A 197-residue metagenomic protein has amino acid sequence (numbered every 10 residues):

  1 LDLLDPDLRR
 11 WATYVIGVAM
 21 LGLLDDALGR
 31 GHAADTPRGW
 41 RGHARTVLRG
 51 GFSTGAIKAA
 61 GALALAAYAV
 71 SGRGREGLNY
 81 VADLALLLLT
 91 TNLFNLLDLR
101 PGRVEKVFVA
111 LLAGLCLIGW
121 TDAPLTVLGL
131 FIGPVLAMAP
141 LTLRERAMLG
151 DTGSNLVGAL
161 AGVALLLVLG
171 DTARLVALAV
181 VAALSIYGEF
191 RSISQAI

Functional and structural regions predicted by a protein language model:
L1-Q195: "…together with the soluble PPM/PP2C metallo-phosphatase catalytic core" -> "…together with the soluble PPM/PP2C
